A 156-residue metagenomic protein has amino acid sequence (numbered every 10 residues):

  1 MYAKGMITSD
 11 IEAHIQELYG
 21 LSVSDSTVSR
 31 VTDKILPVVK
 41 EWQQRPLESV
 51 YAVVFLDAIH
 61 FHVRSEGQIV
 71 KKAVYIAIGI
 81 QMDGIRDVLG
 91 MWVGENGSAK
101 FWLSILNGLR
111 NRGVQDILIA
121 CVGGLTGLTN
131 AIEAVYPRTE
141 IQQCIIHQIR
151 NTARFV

Functional and structural regions predicted by a protein language model:
M1-Y2: Conserved pre-catalytic core of RNA-dependent polymerases
G5-I15: Short, charged amphipathic recognition helices of the HTH superfamily and cognate SANT/SANTA-like modules
H14, L18-T126, N130, A134-R138: RNase H-like nuclease fold core
V70-K71, R154-V156: Short, surface-exposed amphipathic charged segments that create phosphate/polyanion-binding patches used for binding
Y136-R154: Inter-helix linker motif
